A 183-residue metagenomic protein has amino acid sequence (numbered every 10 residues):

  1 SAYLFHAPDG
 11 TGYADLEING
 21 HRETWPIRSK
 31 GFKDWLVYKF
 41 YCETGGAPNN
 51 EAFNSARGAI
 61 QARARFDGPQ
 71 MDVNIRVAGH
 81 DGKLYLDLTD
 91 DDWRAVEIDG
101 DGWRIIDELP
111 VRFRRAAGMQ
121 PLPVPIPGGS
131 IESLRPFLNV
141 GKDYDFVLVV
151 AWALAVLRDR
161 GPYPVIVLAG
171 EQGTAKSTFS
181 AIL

Functional and structural regions predicted by a protein language model:
S1-P125: N-terminal nucleic-acid engagement/recognition segments and initiation subdomains in replication, restriction
D15-E23, D101-L183: P-loop NTPase catalytic core of nucleic-acid-dependent motor ATPases
